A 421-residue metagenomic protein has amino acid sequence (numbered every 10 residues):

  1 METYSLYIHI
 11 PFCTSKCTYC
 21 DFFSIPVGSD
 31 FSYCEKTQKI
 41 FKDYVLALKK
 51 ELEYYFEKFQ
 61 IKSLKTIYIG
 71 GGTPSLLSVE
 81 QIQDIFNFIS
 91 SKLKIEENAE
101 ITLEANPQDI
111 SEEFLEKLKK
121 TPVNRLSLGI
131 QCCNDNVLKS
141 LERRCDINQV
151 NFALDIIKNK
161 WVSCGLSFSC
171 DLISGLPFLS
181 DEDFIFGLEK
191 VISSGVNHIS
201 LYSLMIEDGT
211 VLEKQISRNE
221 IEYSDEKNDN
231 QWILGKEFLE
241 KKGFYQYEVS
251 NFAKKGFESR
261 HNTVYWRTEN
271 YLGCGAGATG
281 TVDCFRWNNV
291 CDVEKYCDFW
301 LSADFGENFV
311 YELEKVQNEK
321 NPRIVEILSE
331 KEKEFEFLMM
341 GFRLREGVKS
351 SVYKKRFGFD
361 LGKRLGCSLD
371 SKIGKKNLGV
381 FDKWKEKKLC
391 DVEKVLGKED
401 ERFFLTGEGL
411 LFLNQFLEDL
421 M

Functional and structural regions predicted by a protein language model:
M1-Y7, Q60-K62: N-terminal [4Fe-4S]-dependent radical SAM core
P11-S24: Local cysteine-cluster metal-coordination motifs and their immediate loop/turn environment, predominantly Fe-S cluster
S24-F59, L64-E237: Conserved non-cysteine loop/helix-boundary elements of the Radical SAM core domain that shape
G175-L179, N197-Y223, Q246-T263, G277-W287 (+2 more regions): Flexible glycine/acidic-rich beta-alpha junction loops that bind and position SAM and/or redox cofactors in anaerobic
T263-Y265, G275-E386: Hydrophobic, secondary-structure "cap" segments at the distal end of domains
G379, K385-K398: A short, conserved structural fragment
E399-T406: Minor-groove-contacting beta-hairpin "wing" of winged helix-turn-helix DNA-binding domains
G407-M421: Short, amphipathic alpha-helical interaction segments positioned at domain boundaries
